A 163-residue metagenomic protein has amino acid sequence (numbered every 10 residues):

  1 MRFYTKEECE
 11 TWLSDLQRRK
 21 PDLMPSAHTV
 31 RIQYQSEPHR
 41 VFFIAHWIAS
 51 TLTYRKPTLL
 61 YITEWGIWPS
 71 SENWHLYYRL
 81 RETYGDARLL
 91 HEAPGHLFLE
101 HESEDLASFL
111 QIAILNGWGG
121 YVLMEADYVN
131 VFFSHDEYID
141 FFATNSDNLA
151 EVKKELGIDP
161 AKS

Functional and structural regions predicted by a protein language model:
M1-I139, A143-S163: Structured alpha/beta or helical-core interaction and ligand-binding surfaces enriched in interleaved
